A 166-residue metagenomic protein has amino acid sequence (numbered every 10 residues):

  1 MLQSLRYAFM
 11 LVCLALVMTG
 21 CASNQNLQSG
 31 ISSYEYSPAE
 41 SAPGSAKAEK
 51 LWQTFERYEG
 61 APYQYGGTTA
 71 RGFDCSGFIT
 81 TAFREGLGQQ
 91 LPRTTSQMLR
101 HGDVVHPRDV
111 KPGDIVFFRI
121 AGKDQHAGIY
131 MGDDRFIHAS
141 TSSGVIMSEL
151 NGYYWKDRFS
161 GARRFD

Functional and structural regions predicted by a protein language model:
M1-F9: Bacterial N-terminal signal peptides that target proteins for export
L16-G20: C-terminal motif of bacterial Sec signal peptides marking the signal peptidase cleavage site
N24-Y58: Post-signal peptide N-terminal segment of mature Sec-exported envelope proteins
P38-S41, A61-P112: Catalytic cysteine-centered active-site loop
A48-W52, E56, S76, T80 (+2 more regions): Extracytoplasmic/secreted envelope proteins and their assembly/folding machinery, especially bacterial periplasmic
Q89-G152: ...with weaker cross-activation on analogous glycine-rich loops/strands in unrelated enzymes
W155-D166: Glycine- and charge-enriched low-complexity intrinsically disordered segments
